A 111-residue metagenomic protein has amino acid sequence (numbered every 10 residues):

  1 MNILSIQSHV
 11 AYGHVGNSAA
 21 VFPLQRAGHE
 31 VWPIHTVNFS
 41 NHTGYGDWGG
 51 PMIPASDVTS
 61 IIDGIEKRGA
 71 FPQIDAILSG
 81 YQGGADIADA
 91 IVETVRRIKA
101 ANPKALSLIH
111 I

Functional and structural regions predicted by a protein language model:
M1-S107: Conserved N-terminal subdomain of the carbohydrate kinase-like
I109-I111: Conserved small/polar residues in nucleotide/adenosyl-binding loops
